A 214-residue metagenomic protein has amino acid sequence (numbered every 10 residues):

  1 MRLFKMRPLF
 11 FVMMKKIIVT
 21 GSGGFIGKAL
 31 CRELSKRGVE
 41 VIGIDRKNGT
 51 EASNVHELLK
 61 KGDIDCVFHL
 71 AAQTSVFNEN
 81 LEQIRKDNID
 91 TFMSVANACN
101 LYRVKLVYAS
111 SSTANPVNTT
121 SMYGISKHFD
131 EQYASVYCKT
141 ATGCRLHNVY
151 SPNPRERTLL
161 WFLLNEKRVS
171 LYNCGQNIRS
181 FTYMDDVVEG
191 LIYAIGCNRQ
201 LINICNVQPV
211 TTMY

Functional and structural regions predicted by a protein language model:
I17-R37: N-terminal Rossmann NAD(P)H-binding glycine-rich loop of SDR-like oxidoreductase domains
T20, I44, V67-A71, L106-S112 (+1 more regions): SDR active-site strand-loop-helix element
V41-L58: Adenosine-cofactor binding site in Rossmann-like domains, unifying the SAM/SAH pocket of S-adenosylmethionine-dependent
V55-D87, T113-P116: NAD(P)H-binding glycine-rich loop region in Rossmannoid oxidoreductase-like domains and their noncatalytic homologs
C66, D90-S94, K105, F129-D130 (+1 more regions): Conserved cofactor-binding/catalytic machinery of classical short-chain dehydrogenase/reductase
M93-G124, T142: Conserved Rossmann-fold NAD(P)-dependent oxidoreductase catalytic core, especially the SDR/UDP-sugar
T120-G124, H128, Q132-R179, M184-V188 (+1 more regions): NAD(P)-dependent short-chain dehydrogenase/reductase
L163, G196-Y214: Mid/C-terminal beta-alpha module of Rossmann-like enzyme folds, strongest in SDR-family dehydrogenases/epimerases
